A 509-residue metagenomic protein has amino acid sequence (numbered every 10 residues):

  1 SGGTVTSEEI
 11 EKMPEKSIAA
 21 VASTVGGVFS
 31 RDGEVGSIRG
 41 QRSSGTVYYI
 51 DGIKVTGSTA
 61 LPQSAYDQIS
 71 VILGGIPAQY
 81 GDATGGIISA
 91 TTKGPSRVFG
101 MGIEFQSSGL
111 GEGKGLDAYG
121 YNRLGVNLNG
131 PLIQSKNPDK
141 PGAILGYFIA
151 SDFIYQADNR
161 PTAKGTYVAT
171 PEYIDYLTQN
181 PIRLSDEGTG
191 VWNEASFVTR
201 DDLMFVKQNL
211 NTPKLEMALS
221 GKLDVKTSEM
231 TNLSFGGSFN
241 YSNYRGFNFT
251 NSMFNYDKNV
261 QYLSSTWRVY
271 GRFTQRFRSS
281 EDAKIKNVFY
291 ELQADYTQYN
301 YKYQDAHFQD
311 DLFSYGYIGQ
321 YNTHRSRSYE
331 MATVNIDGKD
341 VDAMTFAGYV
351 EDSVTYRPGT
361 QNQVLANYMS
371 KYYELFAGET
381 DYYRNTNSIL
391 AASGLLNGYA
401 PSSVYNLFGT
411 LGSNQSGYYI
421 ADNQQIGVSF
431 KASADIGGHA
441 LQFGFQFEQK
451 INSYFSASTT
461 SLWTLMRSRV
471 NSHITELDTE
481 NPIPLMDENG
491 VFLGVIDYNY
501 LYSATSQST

Functional and structural regions predicted by a protein language model:
S1-P77, T84-I87, S107-S108, N127: Periplasmic N-terminal accessory/gating domains of Gram-negative outer-membrane beta-barrel systems
E15, K93, I133-N137, G142 (+5 more regions): Outer-membrane beta-barrel channels and translocator barrels
E34, G86, F99, N122-V126 (+4 more regions): Hydrophobic, lipid-facing positions within transmembrane beta-strands of outer-membrane proteins
D51, V71-I72, Q106-G111, D201-K207 (+3 more regions): Extracytoplasmic loops and strand-loop junctions of Gram-negative outer membrane beta-barrel proteins
Q68-I76, I87-I133, S151-F153, G165 (+1 more regions): Short strand-turn segments of transmembrane beta-barrel domains in outer membranes, especially the first one or two
M101-G109, I149-Y155, F235-Y241, L292-Y296 (+1 more regions): Transmembrane beta-barrel strands of outer-membrane/channel proteins
G120-G246, S264-F277: Transmembrane beta-barrel wall of Gram-negative outer-membrane proteins
S238-T509: Replace "related TpsB outer-membrane translocases also match" with "some related outer-membrane beta-barrels such as
